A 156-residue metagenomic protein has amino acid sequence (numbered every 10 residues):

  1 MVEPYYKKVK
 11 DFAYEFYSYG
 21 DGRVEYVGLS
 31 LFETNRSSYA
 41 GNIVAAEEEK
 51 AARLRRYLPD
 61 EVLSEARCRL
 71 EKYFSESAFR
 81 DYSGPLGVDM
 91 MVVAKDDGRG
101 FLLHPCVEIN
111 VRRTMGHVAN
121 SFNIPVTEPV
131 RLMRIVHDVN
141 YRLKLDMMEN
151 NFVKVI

Functional and structural regions predicted by a protein language model:
M1-K7, Y26, S38-F101, Y141-V155: A long amphipathic alpha-helix within ATP-dependent nucleotide-binding catalytic cores
V2, Y14, L29, V88-M90 (+4 more regions): Generic structural hydrophobic/aromatic packing signal, biased to beta-strands
K8-V9, R113: Glycine-rich nucleotide phosphate-binding loop and flanking beta-alpha elements of Rossmann-like dinucleotide-binding
F12-T34, A40-G41, H104-I109, A119-S121: Beta-strand scaffold of nucleotide-dependent catalytic cores
Y19-R23, A45-A51, I124-E128: Short, low-complexity, polar/charged sequence segments that are solvent-exposed and flexible
G28-F32, N42-V44, L54-Y57, A119 (+1 more regions): Short, surface-exposed, polar/charged, turn-prone segments marking secondary-structure boundaries
L70, S77, R112-V153: Active-site "cap" helix and flanking loop/linker of ATP-utilizing ligase/carboxylase catalytic domains
V92-N120: Catalytic activation segment of kinase domains across protein kinase-like and atypical kinase folds
